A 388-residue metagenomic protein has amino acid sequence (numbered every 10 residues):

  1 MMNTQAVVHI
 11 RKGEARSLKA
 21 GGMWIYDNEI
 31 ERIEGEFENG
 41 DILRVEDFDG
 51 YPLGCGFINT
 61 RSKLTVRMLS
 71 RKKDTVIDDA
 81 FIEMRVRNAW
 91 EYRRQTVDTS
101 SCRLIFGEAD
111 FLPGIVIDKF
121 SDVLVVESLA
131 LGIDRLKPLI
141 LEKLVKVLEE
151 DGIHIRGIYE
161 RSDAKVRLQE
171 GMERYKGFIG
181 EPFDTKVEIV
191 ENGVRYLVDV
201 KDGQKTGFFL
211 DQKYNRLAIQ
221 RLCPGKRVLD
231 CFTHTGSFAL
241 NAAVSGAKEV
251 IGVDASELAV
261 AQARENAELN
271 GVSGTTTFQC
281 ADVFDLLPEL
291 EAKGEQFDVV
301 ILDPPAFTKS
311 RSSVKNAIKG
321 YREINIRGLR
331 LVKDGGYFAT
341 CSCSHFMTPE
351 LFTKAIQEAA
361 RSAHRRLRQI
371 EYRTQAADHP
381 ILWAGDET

Functional and structural regions predicted by a protein language model:
M1-S121: Non-catalytic accessory regions of SAM-dependent methyltransferases
I105-D118, K137-F208, L217: Non-catalytic substrate-recognition/targeting regions of SAM-dependent transferases
G225-H234: Conserved class I S-adenosyl-L-methionine
T235-A247: Conserved SAM-binding loop of SAM-dependent methyltransferases across substrates and taxa, primarily the Class I
E249-D254: Conserved SAM-binding motif I beta-strand of class I
L258-I301: S-adenosyl-L-methionine
F297-R327: Mobile active-site "lid"/loop adjacent to the S-adenosyl-L-methionine
E323, Y337-T388: C-terminal catalytic and target-recognition region of SAM-dependent MTase-like enzymes, primarily methyltransferases
